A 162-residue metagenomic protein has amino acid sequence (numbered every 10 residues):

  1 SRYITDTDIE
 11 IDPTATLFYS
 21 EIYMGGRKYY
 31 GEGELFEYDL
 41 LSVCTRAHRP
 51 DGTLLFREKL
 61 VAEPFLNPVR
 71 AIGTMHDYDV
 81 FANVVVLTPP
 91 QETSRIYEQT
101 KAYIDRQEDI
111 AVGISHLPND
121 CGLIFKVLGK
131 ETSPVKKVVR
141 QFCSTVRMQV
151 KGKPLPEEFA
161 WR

Functional and structural regions predicted by a protein language model:
S1-D8, D12, I22: Intrinsically disordered, low-complexity linker/loop segments enriched in Gly/Pro and charged/polar residues
D8, T16, P89-T93: DNA replication sliding-clamp ring fold and its partner-interaction surfaces
D12-T14, D120: A generic structural motif
L17-E21: Short, hydrophobic/aromatic beta-strand segments
Y23-R162: A structural signal for small-residue-enriched, beta-sheet-centric alpha/beta enzyme cores and oligomeric scaffold folds
